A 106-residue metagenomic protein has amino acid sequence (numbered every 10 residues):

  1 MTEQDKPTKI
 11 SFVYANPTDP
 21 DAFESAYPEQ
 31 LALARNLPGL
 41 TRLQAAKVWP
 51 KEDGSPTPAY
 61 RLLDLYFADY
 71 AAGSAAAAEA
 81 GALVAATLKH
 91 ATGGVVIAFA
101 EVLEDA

Functional and structural regions predicted by a protein language model:
M1-A106: Macromolecular interaction modules
